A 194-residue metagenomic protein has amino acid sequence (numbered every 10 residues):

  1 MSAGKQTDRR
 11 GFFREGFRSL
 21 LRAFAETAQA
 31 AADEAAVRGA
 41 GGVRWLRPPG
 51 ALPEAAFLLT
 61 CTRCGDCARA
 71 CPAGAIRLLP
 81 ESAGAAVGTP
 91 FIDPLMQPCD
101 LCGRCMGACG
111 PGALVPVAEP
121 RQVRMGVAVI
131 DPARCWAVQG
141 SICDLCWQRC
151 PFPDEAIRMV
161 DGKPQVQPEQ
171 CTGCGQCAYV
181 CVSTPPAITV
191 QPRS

Functional and structural regions predicted by a protein language model:
M1-S194: Non-ligating segments of multi-cofactor redox enzymes
